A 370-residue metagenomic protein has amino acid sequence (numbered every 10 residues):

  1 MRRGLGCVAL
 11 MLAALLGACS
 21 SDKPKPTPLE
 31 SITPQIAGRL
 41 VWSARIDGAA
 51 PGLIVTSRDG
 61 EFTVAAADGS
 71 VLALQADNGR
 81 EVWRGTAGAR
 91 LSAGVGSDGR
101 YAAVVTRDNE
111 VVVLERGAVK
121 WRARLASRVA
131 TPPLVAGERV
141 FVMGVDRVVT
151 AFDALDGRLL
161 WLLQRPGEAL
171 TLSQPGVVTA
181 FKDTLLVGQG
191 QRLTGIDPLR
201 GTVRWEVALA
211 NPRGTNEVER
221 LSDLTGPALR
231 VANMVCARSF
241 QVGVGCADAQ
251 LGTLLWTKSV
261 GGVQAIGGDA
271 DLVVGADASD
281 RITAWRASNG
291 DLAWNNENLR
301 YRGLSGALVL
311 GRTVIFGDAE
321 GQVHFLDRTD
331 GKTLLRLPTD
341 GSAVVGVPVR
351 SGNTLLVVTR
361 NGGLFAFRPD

Functional and structural regions predicted by a protein language model:
L15-A18: C-terminal motif of bacterial Sec signal peptides marking the signal peptidase cleavage site
K23-T56, W83-G99, K120-A136, L159-K182 (+4 more regions): Extracytoplasmic beta-rich repeat domains
A66-A67, T106-R107, G144-V145, G188-G190 (+4 more regions): Structural signature of WD-repeat beta-propellers
Q75-N78, E115-A118, D153-D156, P198-G201 (+4 more regions): Short loop/turn segments that connect beta-strands within beta-propeller blades
A276-T283, D291-F325: Loop/turn-rich, solvent-exposed surfaces of beta-rich toroidal or solenoidal domains
P338-D370: Blade-level signature of beta-propeller repeat domains, shared across WD40, Kelch, NHL, RCC1 and BNR/Asp-box propellers
